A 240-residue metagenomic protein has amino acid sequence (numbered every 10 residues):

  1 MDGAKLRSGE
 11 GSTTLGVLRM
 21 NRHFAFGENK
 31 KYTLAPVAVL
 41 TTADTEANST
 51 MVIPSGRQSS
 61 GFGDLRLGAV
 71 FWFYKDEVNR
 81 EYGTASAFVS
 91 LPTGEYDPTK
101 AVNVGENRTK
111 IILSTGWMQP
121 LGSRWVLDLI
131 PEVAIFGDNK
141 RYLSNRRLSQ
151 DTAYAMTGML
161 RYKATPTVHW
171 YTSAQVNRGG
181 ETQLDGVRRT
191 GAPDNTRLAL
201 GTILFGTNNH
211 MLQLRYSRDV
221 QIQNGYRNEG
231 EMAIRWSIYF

Functional and structural regions predicted by a protein language model:
M1, P36-T42, A85-L91, L129-I135 (+4 more regions): Transmembrane beta-barrel strands of outer-membrane/channel proteins
M1-L15, S55-R57, V102, I222: Surface-exposed strand-loop-strand hairpins of Gram-negative outer-membrane beta-barrel proteins
E10-L18, Y32, S59-L67, E81 (+4 more regions): Residues that define the transmembrane beta-barrel architecture of outer-membrane proteins
L18-R22, L67-F73, A87, L113-Q119 (+4 more regions): Residues on the lipid-exposed face of transmembrane beta-strands in outer-membrane beta-barrel proteins
H23-L34, K75-G83, L121-W125, T167 (+1 more regions): Short loop/turn motifs that connect adjacent beta-strands in outer-membrane beta-barrel proteins
Y32-A38, L67, E81-A87, I111 (+5 more regions): Transmembrane beta-strands of outer-membrane beta-barrel proteins
T41-S149: Outer-membrane pore/translocation modules
L143, R147-F240: Outer membrane beta-barrel transmembrane domains
